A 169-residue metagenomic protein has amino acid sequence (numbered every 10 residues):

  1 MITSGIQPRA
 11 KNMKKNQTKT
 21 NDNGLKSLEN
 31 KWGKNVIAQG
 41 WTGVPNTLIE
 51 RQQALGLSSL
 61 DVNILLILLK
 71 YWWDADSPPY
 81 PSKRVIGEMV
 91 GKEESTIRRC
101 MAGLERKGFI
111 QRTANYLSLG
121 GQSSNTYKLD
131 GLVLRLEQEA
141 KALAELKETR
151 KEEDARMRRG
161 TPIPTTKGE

Functional and structural regions predicted by a protein language model:
M1-I37, R106, G131-E169: Charged low-complexity intrinsically disordered patches
M1-M89, S95-T96, A102: Short recognition helix of helix-turn-helix/winged-helix DNA-binding domains
P45-L48, T113, T126: Basic, gly/Ser/Thr/Pro-rich low-complexity segments located predominantly at protein N termini
S77, K92-C100, Y116, G131-L136: Short, charged low-complexity intrinsically disordered segments located at boundaries of structured domains
S82, N115-E137: Short, cationic-aromatic polyanion-contact patches
E88-V90, E105-K107, G121-T126: Short alpha-helical linear motifs
R98-R99, R112, G121-Q122, R135 (+1 more regions): Short, intrinsically disordered/low-complexity patches at protein termini and at juxtamembrane boundaries
R106-N115: A short, conserved structural fragment
